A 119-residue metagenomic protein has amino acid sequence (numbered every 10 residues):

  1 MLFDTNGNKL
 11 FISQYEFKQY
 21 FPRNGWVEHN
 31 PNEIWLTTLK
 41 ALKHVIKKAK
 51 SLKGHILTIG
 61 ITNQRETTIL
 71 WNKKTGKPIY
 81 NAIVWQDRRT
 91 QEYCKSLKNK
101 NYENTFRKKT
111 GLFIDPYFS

Functional and structural regions predicted by a protein language model:
M1-Y80, E92, N104, K108: N-terminal glycine/serine-rich phosphate-binding loop of ATP-dependent small-molecule kinases, especially carbohydrate
F17, W85-Q86: A short, sequence-level motif marking secondary-structure junctions
Q86-S119: Glycine-rich phosphate-binding loop plus the immediately following alpha-helix
